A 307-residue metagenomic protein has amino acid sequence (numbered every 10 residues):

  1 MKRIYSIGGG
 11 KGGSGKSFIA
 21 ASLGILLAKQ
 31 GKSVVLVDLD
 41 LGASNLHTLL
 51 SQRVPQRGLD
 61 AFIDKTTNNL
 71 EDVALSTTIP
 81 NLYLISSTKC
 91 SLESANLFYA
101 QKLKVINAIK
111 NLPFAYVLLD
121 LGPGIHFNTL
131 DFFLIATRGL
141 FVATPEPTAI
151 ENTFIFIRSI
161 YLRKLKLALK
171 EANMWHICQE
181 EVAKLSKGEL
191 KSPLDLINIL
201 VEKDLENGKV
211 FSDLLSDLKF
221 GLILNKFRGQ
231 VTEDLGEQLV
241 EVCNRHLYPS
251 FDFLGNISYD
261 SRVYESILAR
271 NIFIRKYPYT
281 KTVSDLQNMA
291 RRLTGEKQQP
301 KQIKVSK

Functional and structural regions predicted by a protein language model:
M1-I4, A290-K307: Acidic-aromatic/histidine active-site loop/patch
K2-D40: Walker A/P-loop phosphate-binding motif and the immediately C-terminal alpha-helix
L36-V37, L119, L224: Hydrophobic residues in beta-strands of the RecA-like P-loop NTPase core, especially within AAA+ ATPase
L39-A115, K184-K191, D213-S216, Y264-I272: P-loop/Walker-type NTP enzyme "switch/lid" segment
L41-A43, K89-L92, G124, E146-A149 (+2 more regions): Conserved nucleotide-binding/hydrolysis micro-motifs of P-loop NTPases
K110-N128: Glycine-rich phosphate-binding loop used to anchor ATP phosphates in small-molecule kinases, encompassing both
G122-D252: Conserved catalytic-core segment of NTP-binding enzymes
K226-C243, S258-R292: Conserved GTP-binding G-domain of TRAFAC-class P-loop NTPases and closely related GTPase folds
